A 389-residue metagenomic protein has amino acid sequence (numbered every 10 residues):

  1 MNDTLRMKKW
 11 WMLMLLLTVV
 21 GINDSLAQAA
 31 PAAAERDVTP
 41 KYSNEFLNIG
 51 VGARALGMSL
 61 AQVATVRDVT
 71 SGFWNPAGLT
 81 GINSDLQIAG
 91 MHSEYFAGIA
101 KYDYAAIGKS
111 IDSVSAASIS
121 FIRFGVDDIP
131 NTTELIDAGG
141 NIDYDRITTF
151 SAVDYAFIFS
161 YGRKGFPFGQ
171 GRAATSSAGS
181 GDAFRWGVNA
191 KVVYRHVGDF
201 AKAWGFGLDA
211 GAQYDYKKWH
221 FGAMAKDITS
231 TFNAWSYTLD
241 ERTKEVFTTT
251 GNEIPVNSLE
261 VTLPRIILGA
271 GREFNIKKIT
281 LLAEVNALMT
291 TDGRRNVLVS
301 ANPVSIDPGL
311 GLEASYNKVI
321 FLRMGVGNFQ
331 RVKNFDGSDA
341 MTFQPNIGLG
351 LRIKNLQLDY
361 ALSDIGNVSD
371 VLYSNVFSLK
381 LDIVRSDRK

Functional and structural regions predicted by a protein language model:
M1-M7: N-terminal secretory signal peptides that target proteins for export/translocation
M7-W10, M324: Hydrophobic alpha-helical segments, especially transmembrane helices and their immediate juxtamembrane helical caps
W11-M12, N75: Short linear interaction motif-like sites in intrinsically disordered regions of transcription factors
M12-G21: Bacterial N-terminal signal peptides
I22-A27: Sec/Tat signal peptide C-region and signal peptidase I cleavage site
Q28-K389: Subset of outer-membrane beta-barrel
